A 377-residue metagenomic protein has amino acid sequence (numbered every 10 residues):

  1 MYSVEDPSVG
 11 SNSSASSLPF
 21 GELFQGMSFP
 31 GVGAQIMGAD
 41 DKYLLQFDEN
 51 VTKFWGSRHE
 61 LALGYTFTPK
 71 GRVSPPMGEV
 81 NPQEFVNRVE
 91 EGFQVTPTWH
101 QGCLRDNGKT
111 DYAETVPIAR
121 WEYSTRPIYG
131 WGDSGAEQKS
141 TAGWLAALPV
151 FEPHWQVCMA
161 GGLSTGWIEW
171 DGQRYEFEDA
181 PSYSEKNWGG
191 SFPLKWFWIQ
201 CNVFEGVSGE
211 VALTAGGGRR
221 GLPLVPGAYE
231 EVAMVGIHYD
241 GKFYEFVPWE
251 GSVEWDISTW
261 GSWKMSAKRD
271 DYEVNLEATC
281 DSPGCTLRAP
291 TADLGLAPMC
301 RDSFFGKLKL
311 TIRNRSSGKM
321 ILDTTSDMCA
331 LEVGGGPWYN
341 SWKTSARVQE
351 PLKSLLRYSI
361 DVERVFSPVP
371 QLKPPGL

Functional and structural regions predicted by a protein language model:
M1-L377: Structured soluble/peripheral alpha/beta segments that form catalytic or ligand/cofactor-binding pockets
